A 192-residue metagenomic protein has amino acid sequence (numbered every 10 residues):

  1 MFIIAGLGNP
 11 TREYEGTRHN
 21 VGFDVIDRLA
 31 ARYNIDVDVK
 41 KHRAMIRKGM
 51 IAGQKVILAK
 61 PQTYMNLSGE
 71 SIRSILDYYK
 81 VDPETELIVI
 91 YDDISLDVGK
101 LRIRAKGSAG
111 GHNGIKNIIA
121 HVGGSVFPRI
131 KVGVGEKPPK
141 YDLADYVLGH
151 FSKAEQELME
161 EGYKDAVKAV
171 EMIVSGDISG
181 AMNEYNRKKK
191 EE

Functional and structural regions predicted by a protein language model:
F2-A105, K116-I130, K137-D142, G149 (+1 more regions): Nucleotide and nucleotide-moiety/phosphate-recognizing core
A109: Phosphate- and other anionic-substrate recognition elements at nucleic-acid/protein interfaces
